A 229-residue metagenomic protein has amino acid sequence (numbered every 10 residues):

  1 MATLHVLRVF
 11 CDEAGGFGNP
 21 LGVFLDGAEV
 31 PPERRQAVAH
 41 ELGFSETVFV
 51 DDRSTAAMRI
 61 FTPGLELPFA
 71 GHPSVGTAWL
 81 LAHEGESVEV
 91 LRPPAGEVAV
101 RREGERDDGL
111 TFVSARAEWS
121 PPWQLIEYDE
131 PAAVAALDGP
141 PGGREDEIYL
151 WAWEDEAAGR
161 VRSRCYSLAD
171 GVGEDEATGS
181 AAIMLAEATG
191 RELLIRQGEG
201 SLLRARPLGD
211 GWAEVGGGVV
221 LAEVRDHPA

Functional and structural regions predicted by a protein language model:
M1-A229: Active-site proximal loop and beta-alpha junction motif in alpha/beta enzyme cores
